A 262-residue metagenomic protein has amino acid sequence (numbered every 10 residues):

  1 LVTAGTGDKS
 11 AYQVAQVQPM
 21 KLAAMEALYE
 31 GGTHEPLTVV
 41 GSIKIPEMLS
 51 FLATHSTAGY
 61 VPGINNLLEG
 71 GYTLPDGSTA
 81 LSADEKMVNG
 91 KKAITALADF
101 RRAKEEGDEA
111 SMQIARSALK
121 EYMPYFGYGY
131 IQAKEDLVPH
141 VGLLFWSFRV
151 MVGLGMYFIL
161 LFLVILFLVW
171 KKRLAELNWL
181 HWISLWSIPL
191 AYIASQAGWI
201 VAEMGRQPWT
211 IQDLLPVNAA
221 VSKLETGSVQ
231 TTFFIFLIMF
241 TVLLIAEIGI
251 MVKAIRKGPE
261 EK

Functional and structural regions predicted by a protein language model:
L1-K92: Aromatic-rich transmembrane-lumenal/periplasmic boundary elements in polytopic membrane proteins
V88-A103, Y125-D136, L177-Y192: Hydrophobic alpha-helical transmembrane segments
I94-A98, E105-A110, V138-W146, V150-M151: Soluble, non-transmembrane domains of integral membrane proteins
R101-Q132, V141: Extended, hydrophilic extramembrane loops/domains of integral membrane proteins
Y122, A197-P216: Juxtamembrane non-transmembrane "cap" segments at the membrane-aqueous interface of multi-pass membrane proteins
D136-W199, Q230-A254: C-terminal substrate/ligand-recognition segments
T210-T231: Short, membrane-exposed interhelical loops at transmembrane-helix boundaries
I255-K262: Short, charged juxtamembrane terminal tails flanking transmembrane helices
